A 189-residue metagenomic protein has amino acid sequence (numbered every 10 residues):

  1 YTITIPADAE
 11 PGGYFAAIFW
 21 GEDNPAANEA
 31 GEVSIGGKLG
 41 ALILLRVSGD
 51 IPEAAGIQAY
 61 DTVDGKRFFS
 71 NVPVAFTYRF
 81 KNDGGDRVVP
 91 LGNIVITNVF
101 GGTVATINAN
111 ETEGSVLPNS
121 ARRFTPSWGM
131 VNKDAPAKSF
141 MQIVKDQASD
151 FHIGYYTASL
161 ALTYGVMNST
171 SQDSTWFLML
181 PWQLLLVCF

Functional and structural regions predicted by a protein language model:
Y1, A16-W20, I43, F76-F80 (+1 more regions): Buried hydrophobic-core signal for structured, non-transmembrane domains
Y1-G31: Ligand-binding face of N-terminal immunoglobulin V-set domains in extracellular IgSF glycoproteins
T2-P6, G21-D23, S48-D50, D83 (+1 more regions): Solvent-exposed coil/turn segments that connect beta secondary-structure elements in extracytoplasmic/periplasmic
P11-A17, K38-G40, V72-F76: Short, solvent-exposed loop/turn segments enriched in Ser/Thr/Gly
P25-L39, V104-T106, V166-Q172: Beta-sandwich strand segments
A26-A55, A59-D61: Regulatory and interaction patches adjacent to catalytic/ligand-binding sites in large macromolecular machines
G49-L184: Membrane-proximal extracellular "stem/stalk" segments of glycoproteins immediately N-terminal to a transmembrane helix
